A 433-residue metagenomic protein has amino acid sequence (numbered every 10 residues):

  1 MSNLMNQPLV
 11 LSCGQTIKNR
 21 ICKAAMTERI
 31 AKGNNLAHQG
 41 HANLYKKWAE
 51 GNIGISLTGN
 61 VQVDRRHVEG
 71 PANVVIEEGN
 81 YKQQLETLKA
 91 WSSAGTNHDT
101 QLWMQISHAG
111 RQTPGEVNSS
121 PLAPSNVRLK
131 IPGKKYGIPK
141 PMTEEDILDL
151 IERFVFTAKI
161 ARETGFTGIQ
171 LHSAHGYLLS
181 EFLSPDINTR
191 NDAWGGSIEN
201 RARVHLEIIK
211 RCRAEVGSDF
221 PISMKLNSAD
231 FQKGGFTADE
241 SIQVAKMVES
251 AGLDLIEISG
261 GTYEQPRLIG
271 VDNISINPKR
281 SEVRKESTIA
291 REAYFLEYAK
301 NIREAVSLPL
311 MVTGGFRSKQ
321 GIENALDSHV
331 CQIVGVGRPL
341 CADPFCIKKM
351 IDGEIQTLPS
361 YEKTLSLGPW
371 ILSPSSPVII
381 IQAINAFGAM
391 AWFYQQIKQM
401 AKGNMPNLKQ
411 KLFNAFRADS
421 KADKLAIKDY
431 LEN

Functional and structural regions predicted by a protein language model:
M1-N433: Flavin-dependent oxidoreductase catalytic cores
